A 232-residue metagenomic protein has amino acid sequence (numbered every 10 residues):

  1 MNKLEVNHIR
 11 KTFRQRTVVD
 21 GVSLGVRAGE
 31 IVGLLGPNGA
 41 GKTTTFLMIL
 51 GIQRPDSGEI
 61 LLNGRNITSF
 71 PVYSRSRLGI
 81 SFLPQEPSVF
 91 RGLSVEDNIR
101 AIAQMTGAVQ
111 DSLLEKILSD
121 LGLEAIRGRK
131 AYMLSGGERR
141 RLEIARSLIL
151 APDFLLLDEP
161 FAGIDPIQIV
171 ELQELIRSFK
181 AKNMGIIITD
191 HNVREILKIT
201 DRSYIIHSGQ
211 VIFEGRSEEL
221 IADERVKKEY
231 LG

Functional and structural regions predicted by a protein language model:
L35-P37: The feature captures the beta-strand-to-loop junction immediately N-terminal to the Walker
L50: Helix-to-loop junction immediately C-terminal to a conserved catalytic motif
N66-E86, L220-E224: ABC ATPase NBD coupling module
V109-I126, E174-R177, R225: Conserved ABC ATPase "signature" region
K130-L134, E138: Conserved ABC ATPase signature
L155-E159: Catalytic Walker B motif of ABC-type/P-loop ATPase nucleotide-binding domains
